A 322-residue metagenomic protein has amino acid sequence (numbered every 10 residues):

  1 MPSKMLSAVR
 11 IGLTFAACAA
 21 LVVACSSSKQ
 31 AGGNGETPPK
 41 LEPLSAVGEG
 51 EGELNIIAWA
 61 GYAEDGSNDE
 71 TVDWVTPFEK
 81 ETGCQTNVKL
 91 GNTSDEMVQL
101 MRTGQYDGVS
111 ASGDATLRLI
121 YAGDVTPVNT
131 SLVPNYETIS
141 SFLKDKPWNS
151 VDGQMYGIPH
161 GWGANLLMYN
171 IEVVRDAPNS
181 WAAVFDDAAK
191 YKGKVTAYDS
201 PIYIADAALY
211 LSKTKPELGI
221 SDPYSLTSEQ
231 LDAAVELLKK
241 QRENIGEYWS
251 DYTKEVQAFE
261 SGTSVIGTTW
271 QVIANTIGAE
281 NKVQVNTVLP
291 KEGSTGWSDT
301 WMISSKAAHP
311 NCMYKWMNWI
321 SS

Functional and structural regions predicted by a protein language model:
M1-L13: Bacterial N-terminal signal peptides that target proteins for export
C25-E36: Bacterial lipoprotein signal-peptidase II cleavage site
P38-L119: Early extracytoplasmic/lumenal segment of secretory-pathway proteins
N55-E70, Q105, S110-E260: Extracytoplasmic ligand-binding site segments that recognize negatively charged/polar headgroups
W74, S180, A233, L237 (+1 more regions): Short amphipathic alpha-helical coupling segments at ligand-binding clamshell hinges and other catalytic/signaling
D107-A111, Y248, V265-W270, N286: Paired acidic/hydrophobic, glycine-rich loop segments that form the ligand-binding mouth/hinge of periplasmic-binding
T269, I273, A279-S322: Extracytoplasmic/periplasmic substrate-recognition and gating elements
